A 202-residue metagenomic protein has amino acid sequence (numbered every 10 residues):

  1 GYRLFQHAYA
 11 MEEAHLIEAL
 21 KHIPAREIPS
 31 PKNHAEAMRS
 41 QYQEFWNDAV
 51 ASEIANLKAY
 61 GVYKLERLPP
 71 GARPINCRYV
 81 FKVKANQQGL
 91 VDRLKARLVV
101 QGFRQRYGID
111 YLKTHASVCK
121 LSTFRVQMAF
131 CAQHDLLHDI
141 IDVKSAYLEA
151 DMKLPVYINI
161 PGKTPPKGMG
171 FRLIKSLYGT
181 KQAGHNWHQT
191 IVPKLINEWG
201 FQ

Functional and structural regions predicted by a protein language model:
G1-P193, N197-Q202: Chromodomain-type histone methyl-lysine reader module
